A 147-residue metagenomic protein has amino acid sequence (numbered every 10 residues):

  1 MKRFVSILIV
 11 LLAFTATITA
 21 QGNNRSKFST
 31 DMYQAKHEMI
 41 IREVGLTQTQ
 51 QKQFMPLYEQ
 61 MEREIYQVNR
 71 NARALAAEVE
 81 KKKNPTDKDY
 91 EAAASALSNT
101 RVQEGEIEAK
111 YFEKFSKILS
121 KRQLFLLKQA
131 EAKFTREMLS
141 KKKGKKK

Functional and structural regions predicted by a protein language model:
M1-F4, Q21: Positively charged n-region of N-terminal signal peptides that target proteins for export
F4-T15: Sec-dependent N-terminal signal peptides
A16-A20: Sec/Tat signal peptide C-region and signal peptidase I cleavage site
Q21-S29: Cleaved targeting-peptide boundary
K36-I118: Amphipathic alpha-helical segments
F115-Q129: Long amphipathic alpha-helical coiled-coil segments
T135-K146: Short, low-complexity, Pro/Ser/Thr/Gly-rich segments in the mature regions of secreted, periplasmic
